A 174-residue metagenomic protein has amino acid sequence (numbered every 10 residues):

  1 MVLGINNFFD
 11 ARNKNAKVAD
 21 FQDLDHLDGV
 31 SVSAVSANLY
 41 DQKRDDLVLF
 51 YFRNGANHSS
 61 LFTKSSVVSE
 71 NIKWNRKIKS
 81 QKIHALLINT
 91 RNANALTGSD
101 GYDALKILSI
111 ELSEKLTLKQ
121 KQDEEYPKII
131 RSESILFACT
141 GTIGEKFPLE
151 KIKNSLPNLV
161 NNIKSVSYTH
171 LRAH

Functional and structural regions predicted by a protein language model:
V2-L61: N-terminal amphipathic/basic leader segments beginning at the initiator methionine
R53-N54, S109-Q120, L156-S167: Structural signal for hydrophobic packing residues in well-ordered secondary-structure cores of soluble enzyme domains
F62-I78: Glycine-rich oxoanion-binding loops at beta->alpha junctions
I78-H84: N-terminal glycine-rich anion-binding loops that anchor highly charged ligand groups
T90-K119: Alpha-helical support elements that line or immediately flank enzyme active sites and cofactor-binding pockets
G141-I163: N-terminally biased helix-coil "hinge/interface" segments that flank
T169-H174: Conserved small/polar residues in nucleotide/adenosyl-binding loops
